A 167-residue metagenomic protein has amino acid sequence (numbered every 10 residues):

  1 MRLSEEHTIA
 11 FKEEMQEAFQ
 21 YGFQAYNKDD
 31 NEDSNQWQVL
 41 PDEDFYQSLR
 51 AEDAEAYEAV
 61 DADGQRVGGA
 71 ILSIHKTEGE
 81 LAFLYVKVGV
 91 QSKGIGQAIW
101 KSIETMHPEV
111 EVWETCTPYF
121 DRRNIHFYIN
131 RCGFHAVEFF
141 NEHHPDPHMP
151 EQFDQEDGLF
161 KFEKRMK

Functional and structural regions predicted by a protein language model:
M1-Q16, G22: A short beta-loop-alpha structural element at the N-terminal edge of CoA-dependent acyl/N-acetyltransferase catalytic
Q20-F45, A54: Conserved GNAT-fold acetyl-CoA-binding loop/helix
A56-E58, Q65-S73, E80-Y85: Conserved beta-strand in the GNAT
V60, L84-Q91, T117-Y119: A short, internal acetyl-CoA/4′-phosphopantetheine-binding micro-motif in the GNAT/acyltransferase core
I74-A82, Q91, E109: A conserved beta-turn-beta hairpin within the catalytic core of GNAT-like acetyltransferases that forms part
V86, S92-M106, N130: Conserved acetyl-CoA-binding loop-helix of GNAT-fold acetyltransferases
T105-Y119: Conserved GNAT acetyl-CoA-binding A-motif
C116-P118, I125, I129-D157: Conserved catalytic-core motifs of GNAT/GCN5-like acyltransferases
